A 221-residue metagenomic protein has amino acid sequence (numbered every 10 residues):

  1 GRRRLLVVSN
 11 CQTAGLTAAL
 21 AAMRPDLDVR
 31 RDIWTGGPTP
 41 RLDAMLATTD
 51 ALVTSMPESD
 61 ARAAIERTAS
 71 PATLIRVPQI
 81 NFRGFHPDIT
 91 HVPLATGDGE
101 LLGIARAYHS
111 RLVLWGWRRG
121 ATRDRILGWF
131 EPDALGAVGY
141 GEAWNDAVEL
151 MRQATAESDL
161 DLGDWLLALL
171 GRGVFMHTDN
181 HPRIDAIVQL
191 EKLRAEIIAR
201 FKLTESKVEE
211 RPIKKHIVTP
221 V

Functional and structural regions predicted by a protein language model:
G1-V221: Extracellular glycan-modifying ectodomains
